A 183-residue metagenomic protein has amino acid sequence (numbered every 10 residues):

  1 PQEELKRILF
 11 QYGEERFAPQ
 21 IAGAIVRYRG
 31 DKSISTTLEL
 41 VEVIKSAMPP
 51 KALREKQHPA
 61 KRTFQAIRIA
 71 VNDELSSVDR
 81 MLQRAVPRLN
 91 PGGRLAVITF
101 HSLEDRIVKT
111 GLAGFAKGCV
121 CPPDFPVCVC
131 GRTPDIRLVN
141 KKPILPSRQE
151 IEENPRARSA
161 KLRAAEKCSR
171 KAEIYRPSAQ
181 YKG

Functional and structural regions predicted by a protein language model:
P1-G183: S-adenosyl-L-methionine-dependent methyltransferase catalytic core, i.e., the SAM/SAH-binding region
